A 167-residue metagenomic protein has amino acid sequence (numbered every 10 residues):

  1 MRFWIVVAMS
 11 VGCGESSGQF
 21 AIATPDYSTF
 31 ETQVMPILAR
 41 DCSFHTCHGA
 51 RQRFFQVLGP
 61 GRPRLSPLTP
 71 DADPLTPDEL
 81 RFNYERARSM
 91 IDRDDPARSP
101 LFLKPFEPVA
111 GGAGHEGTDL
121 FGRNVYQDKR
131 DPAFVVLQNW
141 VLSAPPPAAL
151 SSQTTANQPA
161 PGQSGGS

Functional and structural regions predicted by a protein language model:
M1-S16: Sec-dependent bacterial lipoprotein signal peptides
C13-S167: Aromatic- and Gly/Pro-enriched helix-to-coil junctions and flexible linker segments
